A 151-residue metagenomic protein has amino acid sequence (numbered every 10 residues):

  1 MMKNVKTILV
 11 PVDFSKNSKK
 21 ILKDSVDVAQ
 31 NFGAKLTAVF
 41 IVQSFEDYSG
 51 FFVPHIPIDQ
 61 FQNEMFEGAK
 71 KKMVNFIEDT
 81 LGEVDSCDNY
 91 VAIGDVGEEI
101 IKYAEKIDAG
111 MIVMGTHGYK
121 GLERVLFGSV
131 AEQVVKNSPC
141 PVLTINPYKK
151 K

Functional and structural regions predicted by a protein language model:
M1-K3, N31, E78-I112, K150-K151: Structural beta-alpha unit
M2-H55: Small/aliphatic-rich secondary-structure junction motif
N4, Y103-K151: Gly/Ser-rich helix-loop-strand patches that form or flank binding pockets for ribonucleotide-derived cofactors
V26, E78, E132: Active-site phosphate/pyrophosphate- and oxyanion-stabilizing loops and adjacent acidic/basic residues in soluble
T37-V39, D88-A92, L143: General small-molecule cofactor/ligand-binding pocket signal
I56-K71: A short acidic, glycine-rich active-site loop that binds or catalyzes chemistry on phosphate/adenosine moieties
G68, V91-D95, H117: Short beta->alpha linker loops
